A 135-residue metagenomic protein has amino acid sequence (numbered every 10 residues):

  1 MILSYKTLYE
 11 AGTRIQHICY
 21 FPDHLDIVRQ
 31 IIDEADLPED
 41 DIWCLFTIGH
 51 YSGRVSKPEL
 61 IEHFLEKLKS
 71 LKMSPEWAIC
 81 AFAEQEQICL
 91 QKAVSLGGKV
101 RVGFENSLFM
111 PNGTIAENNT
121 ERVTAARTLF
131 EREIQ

Functional and structural regions predicted by a protein language model:
M1-G103, N118: Catalytic alpha/beta core domains of metabolic enzymes, predominantly
I18, I134-Q135: Flexible, glycine/charged-enriched surface loops at secondary-structure junctions
G53, S107-P111: Short gly/pro/ser/thr-enriched loop/turn and capping motifs at secondary-structure boundaries
M110-I134: C-terminal helical cap(s) of enzyme catalytic domains, especially alpha/beta-barrels
